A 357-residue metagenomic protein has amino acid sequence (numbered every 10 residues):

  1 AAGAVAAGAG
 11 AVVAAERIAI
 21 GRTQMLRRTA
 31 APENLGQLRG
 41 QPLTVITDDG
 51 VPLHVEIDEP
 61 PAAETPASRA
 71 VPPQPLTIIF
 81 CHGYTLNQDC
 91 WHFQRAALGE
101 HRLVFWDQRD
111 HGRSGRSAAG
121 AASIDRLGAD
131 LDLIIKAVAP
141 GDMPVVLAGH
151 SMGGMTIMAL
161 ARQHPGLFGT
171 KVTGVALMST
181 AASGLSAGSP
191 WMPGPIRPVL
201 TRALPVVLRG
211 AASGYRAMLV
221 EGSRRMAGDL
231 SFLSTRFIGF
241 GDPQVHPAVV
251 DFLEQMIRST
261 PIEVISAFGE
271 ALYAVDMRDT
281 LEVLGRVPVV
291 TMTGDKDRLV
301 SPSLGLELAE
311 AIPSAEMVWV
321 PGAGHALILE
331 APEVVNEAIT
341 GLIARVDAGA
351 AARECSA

Functional and structural regions predicted by a protein language model:
A2-T44: An N-terminal hydrophobic leader/cap segment in hydrolases
V51, E56-R116, H150, M155: Conserved HGGG/HGGXW glycine-rich cap/lid loop of the alpha/beta-hydrolase fold
G128-P144: Conserved acidic catalytic loop of the alpha/beta-hydrolase fold
M143-W191: Conserved hydrolase catalytic core segment
T170-L219: Flexible "cap/lid" loop of the alpha/beta hydrolase fold
A212-V283: Conserved alpha/beta-hydrolase catalytic His-Asp/Glu region
L284-G285, T291-T293, D297: Short beta-strand/loop motif that positions the catalytic acidic residue of the alpha/beta-hydrolase fold
L306, E310-A357: Catalytic active-site module of serine/aspartate enzymes centered on a nucleophile-bearing elbow/loop
